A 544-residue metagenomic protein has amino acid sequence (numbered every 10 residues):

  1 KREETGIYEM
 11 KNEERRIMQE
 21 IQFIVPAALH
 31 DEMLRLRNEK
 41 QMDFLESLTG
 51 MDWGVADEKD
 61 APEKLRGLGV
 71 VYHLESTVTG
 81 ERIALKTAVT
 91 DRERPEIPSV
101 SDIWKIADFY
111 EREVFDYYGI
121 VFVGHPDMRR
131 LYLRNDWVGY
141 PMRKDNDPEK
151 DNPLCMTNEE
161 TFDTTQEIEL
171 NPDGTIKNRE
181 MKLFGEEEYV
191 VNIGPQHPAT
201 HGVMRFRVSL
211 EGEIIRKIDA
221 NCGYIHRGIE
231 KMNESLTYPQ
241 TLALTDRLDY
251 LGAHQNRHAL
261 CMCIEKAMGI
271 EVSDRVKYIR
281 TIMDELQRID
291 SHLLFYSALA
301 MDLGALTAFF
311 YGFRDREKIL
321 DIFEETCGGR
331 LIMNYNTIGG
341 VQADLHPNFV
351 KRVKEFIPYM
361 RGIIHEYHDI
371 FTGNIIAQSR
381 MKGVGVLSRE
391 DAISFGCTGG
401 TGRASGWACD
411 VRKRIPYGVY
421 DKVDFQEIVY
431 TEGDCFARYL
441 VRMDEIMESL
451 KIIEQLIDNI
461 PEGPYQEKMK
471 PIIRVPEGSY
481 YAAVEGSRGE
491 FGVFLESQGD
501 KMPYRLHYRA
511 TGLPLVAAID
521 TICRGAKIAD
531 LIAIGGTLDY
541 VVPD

Functional and structural regions predicted by a protein language model:
K1-I214, S291, G373-S379, G383-V384 (+5 more regions): Terminal low-complexity/charged segments
N135, I168-H201, S209-D544: Active-site bordering "gate/hinge" segments that shape substrate access to catalytic or cofactor-binding pockets
